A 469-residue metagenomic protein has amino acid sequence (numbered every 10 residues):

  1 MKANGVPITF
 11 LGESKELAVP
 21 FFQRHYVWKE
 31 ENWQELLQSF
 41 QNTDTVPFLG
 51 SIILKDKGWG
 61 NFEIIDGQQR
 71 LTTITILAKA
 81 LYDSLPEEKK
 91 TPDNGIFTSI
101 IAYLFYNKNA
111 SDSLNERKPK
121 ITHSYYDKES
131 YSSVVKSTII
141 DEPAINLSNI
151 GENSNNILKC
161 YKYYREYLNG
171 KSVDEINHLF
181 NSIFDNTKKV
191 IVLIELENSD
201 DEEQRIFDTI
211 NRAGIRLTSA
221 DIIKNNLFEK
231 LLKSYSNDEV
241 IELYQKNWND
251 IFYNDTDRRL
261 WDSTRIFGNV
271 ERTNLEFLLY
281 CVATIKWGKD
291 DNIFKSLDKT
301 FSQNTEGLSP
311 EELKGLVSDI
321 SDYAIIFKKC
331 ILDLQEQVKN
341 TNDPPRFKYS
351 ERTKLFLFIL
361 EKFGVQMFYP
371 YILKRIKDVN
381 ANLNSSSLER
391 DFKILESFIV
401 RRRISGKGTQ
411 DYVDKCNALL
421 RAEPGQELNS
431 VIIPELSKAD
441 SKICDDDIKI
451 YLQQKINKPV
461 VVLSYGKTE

Functional and structural regions predicted by a protein language model:
M1-D291, D298, T409, C416 (+1 more regions): Glycine- and hydrophobic-rich flexible loops that cap the catalytic core of alpha/beta enzyme folds
A220-I223, F228-T468: A cross-family structural signal marking well-folded subdomains
